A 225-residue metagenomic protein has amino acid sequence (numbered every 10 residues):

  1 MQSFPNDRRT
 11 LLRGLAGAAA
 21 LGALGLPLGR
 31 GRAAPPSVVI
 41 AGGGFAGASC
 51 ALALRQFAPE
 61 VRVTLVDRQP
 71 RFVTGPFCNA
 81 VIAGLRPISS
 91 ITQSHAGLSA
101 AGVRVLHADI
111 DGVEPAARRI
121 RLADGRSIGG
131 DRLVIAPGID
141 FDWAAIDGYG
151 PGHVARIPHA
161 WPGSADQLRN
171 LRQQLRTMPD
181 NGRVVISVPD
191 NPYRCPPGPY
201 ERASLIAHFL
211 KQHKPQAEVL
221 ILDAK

Functional and structural regions predicted by a protein language model:
M1-A19: N-terminal secretory signal peptides and thylakoid transit peptides that target proteins across membranes
R13, L26-S49, P70-I91, V103 (+2 more regions): Conserved N-terminal glycine/acidic-rich loop preference
L15, P137-G138, V188: Glycine-rich, N-terminal phosphate-binding loop of Rossmann-like dinucleotide-binding domains
G31-E60, P151-H153, P158-K225: Rossmann-like dinucleotide/flavin-binding elements
Q56-S127: N-terminal Rossmann-like dinucleotide/flavin-binding domain of flavoprotein oxidoreductases that bind FAD/FMN
L122, I135-A136, I186: Redox-cofactor binding/interface segments in oxidoreductases and associated redox assembly factors
G129-G138: Short hydrophobic core segments
D140-Y149: Flavin (primarily FAD) binding-site architecture
